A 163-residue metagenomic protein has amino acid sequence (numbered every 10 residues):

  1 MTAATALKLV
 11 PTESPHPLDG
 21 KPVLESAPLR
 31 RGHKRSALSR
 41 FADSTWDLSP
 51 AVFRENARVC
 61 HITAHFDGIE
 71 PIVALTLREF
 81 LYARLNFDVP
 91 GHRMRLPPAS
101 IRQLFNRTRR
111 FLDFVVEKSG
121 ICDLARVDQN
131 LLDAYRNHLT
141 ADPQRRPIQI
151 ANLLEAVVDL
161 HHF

Functional and structural regions predicted by a protein language model:
M1-F163: Charge-rich, intrinsically disordered N-terminal extensions that act as flexible nucleic-acid engagement or regulatory
